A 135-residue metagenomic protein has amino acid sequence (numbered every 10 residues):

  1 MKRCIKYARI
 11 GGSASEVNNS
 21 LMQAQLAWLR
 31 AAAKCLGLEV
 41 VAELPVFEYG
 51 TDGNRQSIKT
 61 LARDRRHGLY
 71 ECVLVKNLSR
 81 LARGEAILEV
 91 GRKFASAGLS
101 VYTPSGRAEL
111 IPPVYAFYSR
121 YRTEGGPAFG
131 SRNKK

Functional and structural regions predicted by a protein language model:
M1-K135: Short, structured surface patches at the beginning of a domain
